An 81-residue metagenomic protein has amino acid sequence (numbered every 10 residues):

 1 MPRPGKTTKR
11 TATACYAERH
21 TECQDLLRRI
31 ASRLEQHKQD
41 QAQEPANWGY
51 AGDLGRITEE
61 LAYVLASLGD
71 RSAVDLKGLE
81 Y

Functional and structural regions predicted by a protein language model:
P2-H37: N-terminal acidic leader/helix
E35-D75: Short, charge-rich amphipathic interface segments used for partner binding and complex assembly
G78-Y81: Short acidic DE-rich linear segments
